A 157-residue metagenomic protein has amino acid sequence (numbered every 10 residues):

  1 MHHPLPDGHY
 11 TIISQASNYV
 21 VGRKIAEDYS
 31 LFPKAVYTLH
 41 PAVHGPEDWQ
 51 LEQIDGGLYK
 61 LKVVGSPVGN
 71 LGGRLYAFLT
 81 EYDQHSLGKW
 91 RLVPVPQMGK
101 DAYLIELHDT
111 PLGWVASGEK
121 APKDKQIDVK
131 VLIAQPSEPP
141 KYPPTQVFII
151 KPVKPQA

Functional and structural regions predicted by a protein language model:
M1-A157: Lectin-like carbohydrate-binding module/patch detector with strong preference for beta-trefoil
